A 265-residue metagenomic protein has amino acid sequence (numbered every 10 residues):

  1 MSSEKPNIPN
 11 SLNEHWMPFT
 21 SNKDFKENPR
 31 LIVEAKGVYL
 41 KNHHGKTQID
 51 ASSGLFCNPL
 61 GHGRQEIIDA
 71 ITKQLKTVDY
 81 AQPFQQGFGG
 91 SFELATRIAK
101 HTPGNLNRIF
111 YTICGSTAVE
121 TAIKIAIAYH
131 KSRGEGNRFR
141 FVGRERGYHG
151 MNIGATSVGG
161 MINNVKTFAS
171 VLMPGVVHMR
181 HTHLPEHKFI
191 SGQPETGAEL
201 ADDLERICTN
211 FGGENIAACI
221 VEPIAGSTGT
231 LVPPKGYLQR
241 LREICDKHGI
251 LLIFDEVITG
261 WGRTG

Functional and structural regions predicted by a protein language model:
S2-K36, Q86, L200: Active-site-adjacent loop/helix segments that line or gate small-molecule/cofactor pockets in enzymes
F19, T47-E135, V142: Glycine-rich loop-to-alpha-helix module at the N-terminal edge of alpha/beta enzyme cores
P29-D50: Active-site and channel-lining beta-strand-loop segments that bind or position nucleotide-derived/phosphorylated
K46, A218, L251-L252: Hydrophobic "anchor" residues on beta-strands that sit immediately upstream of conserved functional sites
T96-A218: PLP-dependent aspartate aminotransferase-fold enzymes
G226-S227: Alpha-helical transmembrane segments of integral membrane proteins, especially multi-pass inner/plasma-membrane
L231-T264: Catalytic PLP-binding core of fold-type I/II PLP enzymes
